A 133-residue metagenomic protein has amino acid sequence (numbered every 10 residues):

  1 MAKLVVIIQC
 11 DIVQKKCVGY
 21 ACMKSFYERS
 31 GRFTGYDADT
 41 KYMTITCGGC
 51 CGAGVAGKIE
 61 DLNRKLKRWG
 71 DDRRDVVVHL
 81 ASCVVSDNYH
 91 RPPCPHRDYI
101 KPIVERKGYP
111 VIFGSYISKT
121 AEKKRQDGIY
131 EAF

Functional and structural regions predicted by a protein language model:
M1-R68, Y89-H96, P102, R106-P110 (+2 more regions): Conserved mixed alpha/beta catalytic, RNA-binding, or beta-rich assembly cores of soluble enzyme, regulatory
L4-V6, V76-H79: Structural motif
G70-D72: Acidic (Asp/Glu)-rich catalytic clusters
S82: Short secondary-structure boundary segments
V85: Glycine-rich nucleotide/cofactor/substrate-binding loop typically near the N-terminus or early in the first domain
